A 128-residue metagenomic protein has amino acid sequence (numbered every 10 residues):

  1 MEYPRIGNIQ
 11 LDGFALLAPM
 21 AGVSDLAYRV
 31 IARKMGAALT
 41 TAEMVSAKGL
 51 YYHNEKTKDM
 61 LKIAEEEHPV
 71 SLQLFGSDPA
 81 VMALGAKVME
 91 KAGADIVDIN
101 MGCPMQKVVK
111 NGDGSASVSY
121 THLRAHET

Functional and structural regions predicted by a protein language model:
E2-R5, M20-D95: Glycine-rich, positively charged N-terminal anion/phosphate-binding segment
D12, E67-P69, G112: Short, solvent-exposed beta-strand edge segments and adjacent coil->beta transition regions
D12-G13, A37: Conserved catalytic motifs of the protein kinase core domain
L17: An anion-binding catalytic pocket shared by soluble metabolic enzymes
M44, G49-L50, M101-V118: Glycine-rich, proline-tolerant flexible connector loops at the mouths of alpha/beta enzymes
T121-T128: Conserved small/polar residues in nucleotide/adenosyl-binding loops
